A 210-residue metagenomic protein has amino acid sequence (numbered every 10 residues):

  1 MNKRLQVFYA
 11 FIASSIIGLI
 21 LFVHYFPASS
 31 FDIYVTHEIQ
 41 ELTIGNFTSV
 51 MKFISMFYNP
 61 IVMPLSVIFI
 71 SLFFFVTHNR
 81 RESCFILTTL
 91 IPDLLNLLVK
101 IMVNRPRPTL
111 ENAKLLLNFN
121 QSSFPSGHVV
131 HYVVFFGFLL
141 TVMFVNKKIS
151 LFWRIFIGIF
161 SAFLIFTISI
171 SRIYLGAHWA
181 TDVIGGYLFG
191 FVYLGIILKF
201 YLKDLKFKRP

Functional and structural regions predicted by a protein language model:
M1-V62, I101-V103, R107-L117: N-terminal transmembrane-helix/juxtamembrane module of multi-pass inner/ER membrane proteins
V7, L115-P210: Membrane-embedded catalytic cores of phosphoryl/pyrophosphoryl-handling enzymes
Y9-A10, V67-L94: Interfacial segments of alpha-helical transmembrane regions
S15-L21, I91-L97, A162-R172: Aromatic-anchored segments of alpha-helical transmembrane domains
V23, T36, S55, N96-K100 (+6 more regions): Membrane-water interface at transmembrane helix exits
P27-A28, H78-N79, I101-T109, S150 (+3 more regions): Transmembrane helix-loop junctions in multipass membrane proteins, especially transporters and channels
N46-F47, H78-S83, S150-F156: Membrane-helix interface segments
F57-V76, V133-L139, M143: Hydrophobic alpha-helical transmembrane segments
